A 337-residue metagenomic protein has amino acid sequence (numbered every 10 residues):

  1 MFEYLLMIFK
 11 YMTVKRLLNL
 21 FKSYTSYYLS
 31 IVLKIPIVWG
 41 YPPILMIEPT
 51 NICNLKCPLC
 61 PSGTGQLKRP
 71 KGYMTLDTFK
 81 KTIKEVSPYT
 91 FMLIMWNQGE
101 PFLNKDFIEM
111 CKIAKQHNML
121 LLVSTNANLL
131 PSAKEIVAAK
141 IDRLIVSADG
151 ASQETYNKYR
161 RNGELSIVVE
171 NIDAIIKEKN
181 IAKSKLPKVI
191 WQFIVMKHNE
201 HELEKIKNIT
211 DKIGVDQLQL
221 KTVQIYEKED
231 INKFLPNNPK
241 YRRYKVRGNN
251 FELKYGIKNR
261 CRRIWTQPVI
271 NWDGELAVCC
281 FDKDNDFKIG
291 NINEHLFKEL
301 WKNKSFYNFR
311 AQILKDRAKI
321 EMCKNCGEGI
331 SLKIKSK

Functional and structural regions predicted by a protein language model:
M1-Y11, R69-P70, M74-D77, H117-L120 (+3 more regions): Radical SAM enzyme [4Fe-4S]-AdoMet core and its adjacent flexible, acidic and glycine-rich loops/tails across
F2-R143, E154, K158, N162 (+4 more regions): Conserved alpha-helical substructure of the radical SAM core
S23-P42, N291-A311: Short, charged low-complexity linear segments at domain edges
P43, R263-I264, K319: Short, basic and Ser/Thr-rich N-terminal targeting/leader segments
I47, N51-N54, Y255, R317-I320: Processing junctions and N-termini across compartments
N51, N259, A277, E321-K324: Extracellular secreted precursors and ectodomains with disulfide-bonded cysteine-rich loops/domains
N54-S62, F281, E321-I330: Local cysteine-cluster metal-coordination motifs and their immediate loop/turn environment, predominantly Fe-S cluster
